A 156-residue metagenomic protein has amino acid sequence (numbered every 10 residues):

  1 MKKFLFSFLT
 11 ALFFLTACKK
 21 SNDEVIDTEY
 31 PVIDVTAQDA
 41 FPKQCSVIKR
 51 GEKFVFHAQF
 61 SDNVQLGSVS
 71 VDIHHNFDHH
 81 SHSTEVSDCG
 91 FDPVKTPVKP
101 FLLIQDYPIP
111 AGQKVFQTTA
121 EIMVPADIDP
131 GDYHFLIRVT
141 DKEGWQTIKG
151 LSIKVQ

Functional and structural regions predicted by a protein language model:
K2, C18-K19, I137: Short, intrinsically disordered low-complexity segments
K2-L9: Sec-dependent signal peptide recognition, specifically the positively charged N-region followed immediately by
T10-A11, K149: Short, linear, compositionally biased motifs with a strong N-terminal bias
A11-D39: Bacterial Sec-dependent N-terminal signal peptides
T28-Q156: First exposed extracellular module after export/assembly in secreted or surface-exposed proteins
